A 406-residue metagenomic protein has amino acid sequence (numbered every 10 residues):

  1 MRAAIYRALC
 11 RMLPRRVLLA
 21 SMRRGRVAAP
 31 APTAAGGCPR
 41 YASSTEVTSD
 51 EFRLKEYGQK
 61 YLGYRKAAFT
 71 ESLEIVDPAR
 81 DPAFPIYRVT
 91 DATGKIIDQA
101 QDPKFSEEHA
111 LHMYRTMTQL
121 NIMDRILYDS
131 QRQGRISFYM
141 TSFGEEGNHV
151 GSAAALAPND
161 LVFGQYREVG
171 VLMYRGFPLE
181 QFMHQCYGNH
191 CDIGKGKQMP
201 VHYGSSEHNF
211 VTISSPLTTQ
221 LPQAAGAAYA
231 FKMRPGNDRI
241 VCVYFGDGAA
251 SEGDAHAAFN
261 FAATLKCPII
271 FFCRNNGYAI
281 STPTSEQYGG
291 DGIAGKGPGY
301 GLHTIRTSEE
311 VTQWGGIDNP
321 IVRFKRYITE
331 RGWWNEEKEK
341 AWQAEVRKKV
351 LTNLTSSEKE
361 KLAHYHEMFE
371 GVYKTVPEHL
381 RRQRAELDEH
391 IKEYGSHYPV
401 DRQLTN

Functional and structural regions predicted by a protein language model:
M1-G25: N-terminal chloroplast transit peptides
R2, P14, P32, G36-R167 (+2 more regions): N-terminal amphipathic, basic-rich helices that act as targeting or association modules
S44-A83, R88-T90, E309-N406: Glycine/aspartate-rich loop-and-adjacent alpha/beta segment that forms the canonical ThDP
A92-I96, D129-R132, N159-V162, F272-N276 (+3 more regions): Short acidic (Asp/Glu) and glycine-rich catalytic loops that position anionic groups and cofactors
I122-R125, D129-L265, P283-G289, A294 (+1 more regions): Cofactor-binding active-site loop characterized by glycine-rich and histidine/acidic residues
Q165, Y244, F272-R274, T307: Generic beta-sheet signal
L265-S285: A short, conserved beta-to-alpha structural element at the edge of catalytic cores that scaffolds binding
G277-P283, L302-T312, K338-E339: Short beta-alpha connecting loops at secondary-structure transitions that line or flank enzyme active sites
